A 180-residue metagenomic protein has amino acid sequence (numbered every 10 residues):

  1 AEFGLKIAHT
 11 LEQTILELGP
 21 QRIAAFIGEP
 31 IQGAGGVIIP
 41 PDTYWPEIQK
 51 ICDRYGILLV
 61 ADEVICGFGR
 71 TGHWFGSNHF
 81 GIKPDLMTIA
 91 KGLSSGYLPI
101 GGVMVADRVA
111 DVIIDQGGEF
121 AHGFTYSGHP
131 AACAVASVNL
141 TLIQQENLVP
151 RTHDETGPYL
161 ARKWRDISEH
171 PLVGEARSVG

Functional and structural regions predicted by a protein language model:
A1-G180: Conserved N-terminal phosphate-binding loop of PLP-dependent enzymes in the Aspartate aminotransferase
